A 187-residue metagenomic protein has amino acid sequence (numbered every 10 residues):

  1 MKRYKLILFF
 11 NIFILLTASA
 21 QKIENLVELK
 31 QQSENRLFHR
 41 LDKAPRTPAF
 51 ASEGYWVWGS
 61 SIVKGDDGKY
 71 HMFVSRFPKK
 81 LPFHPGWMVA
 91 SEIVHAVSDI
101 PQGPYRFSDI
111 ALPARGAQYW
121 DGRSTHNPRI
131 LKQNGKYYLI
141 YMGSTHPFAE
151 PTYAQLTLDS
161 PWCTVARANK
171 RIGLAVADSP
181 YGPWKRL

Functional and structural regions predicted by a protein language model:
M1-K5: Positively charged n-region of N-terminal signal peptides that target proteins for export
I7-L15: Bacterial N-terminal signal peptides
L16-A20: Sec/Tat signal peptide C-region and signal peptidase I cleavage site
Q21-R123, N127, L131-L187: Beta-rich carbohydrate-recognition and catalytic domains
